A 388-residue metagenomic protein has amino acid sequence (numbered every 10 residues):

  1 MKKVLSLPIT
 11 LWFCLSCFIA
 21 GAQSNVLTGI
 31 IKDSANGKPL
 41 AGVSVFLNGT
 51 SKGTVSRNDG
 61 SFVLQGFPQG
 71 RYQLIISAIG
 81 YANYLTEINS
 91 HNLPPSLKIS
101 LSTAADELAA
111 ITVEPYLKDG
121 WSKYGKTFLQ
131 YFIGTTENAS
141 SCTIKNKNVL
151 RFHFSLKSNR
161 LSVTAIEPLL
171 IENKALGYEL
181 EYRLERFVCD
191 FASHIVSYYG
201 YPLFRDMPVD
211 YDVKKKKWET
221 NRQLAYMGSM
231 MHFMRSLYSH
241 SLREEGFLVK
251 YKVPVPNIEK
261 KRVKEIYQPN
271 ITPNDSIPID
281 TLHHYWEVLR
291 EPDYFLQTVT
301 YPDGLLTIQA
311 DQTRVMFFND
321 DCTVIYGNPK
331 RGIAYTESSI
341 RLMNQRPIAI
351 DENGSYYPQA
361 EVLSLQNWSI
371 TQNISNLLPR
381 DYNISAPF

Functional and structural regions predicted by a protein language model:
M1-T28: Bacterial Sec-dependent N-terminal signal peptides
N25-L27, A35-G49: Short, ordered, surface-exposed loop/turn motifs in non-cytosolic proteins
L27-D33, G60-F62, I99, I111: A short, amphipathic beta-strand motif
V43-L47, L74, V113: Hydrophobic beta-strand segments
L47, I75-T86: A short, solvent-exposed loop/turn motif at the edges and junctions of modular extracellular/periplasmic domains
T50-S61: Short, acidic Ser/Thr/Gly-rich low-complexity loop/linker segments typical of extracellular and cell-surface proteins
T54, A82-L97: Structured interaction patches on ligand/partner-binding surfaces of diverse proteins
L97-F388: Surface-exposed, low-complexity/disordered segments and acidic/polar micro-motifs at processing/linker regions
